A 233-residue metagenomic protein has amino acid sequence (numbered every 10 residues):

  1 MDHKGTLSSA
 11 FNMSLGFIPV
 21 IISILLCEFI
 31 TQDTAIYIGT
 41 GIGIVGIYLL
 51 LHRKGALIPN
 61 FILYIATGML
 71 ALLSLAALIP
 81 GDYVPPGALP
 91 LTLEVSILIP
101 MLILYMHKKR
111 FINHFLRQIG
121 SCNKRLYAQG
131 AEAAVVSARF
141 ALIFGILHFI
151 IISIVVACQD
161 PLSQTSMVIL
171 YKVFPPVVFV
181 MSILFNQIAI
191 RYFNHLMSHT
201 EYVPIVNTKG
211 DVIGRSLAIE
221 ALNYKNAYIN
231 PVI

Functional and structural regions predicted by a protein language model:
M1-S9: Short, Lys/Arg-rich, polar N-terminal cytosolic tail immediately upstream of the first transmembrane signal-anchor
M13, F61-A66, E132-L147: Select subsegments of transmembrane alpha-helices in polytopic membrane proteins, especially boundary-proximal
C27-I42: Structural signature of hydrophobic alpha-helical transmembrane segments
L57-L70, G87-E94, L116: Cytoplasmic-side transmembrane-helix entry/capping segments in multi-pass membrane proteins
L78-A138: Membrane-proximal helix-loop-helix units in multi-pass membrane proteins
G87-L93, P161-V178: Hydrophobic alpha-helical transmembrane segments
L142-S166: Alpha-helical transmembrane segments and their membrane-interface junctions in multi-pass membrane proteins
I190-P231: Acidic, metal-coordinating catalytic segment for phosphate/diphosphate chemistry, firing primarily on the Nudix
